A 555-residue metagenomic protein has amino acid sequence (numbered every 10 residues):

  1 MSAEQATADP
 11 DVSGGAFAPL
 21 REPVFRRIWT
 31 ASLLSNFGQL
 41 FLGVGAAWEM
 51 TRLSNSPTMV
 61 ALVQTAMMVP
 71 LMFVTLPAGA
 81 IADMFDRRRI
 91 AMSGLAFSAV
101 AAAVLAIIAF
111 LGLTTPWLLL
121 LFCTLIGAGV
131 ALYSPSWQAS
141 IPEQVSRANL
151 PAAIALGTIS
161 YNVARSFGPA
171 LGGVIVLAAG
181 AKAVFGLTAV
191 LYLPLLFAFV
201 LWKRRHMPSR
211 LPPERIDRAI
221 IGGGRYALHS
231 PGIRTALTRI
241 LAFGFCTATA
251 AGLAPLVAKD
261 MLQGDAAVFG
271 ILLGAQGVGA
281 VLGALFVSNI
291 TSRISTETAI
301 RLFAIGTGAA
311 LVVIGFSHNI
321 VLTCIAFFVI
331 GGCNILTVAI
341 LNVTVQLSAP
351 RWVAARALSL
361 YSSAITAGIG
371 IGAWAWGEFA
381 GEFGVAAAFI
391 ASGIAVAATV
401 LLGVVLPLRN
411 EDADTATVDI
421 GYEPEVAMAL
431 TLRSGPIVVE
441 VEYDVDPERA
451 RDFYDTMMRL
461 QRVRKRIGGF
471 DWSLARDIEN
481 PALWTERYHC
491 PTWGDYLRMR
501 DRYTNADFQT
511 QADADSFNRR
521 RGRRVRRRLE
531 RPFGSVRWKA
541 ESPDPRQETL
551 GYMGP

Functional and structural regions predicted by a protein language model:
S2-S13, V200-R225, E411-G421: Flexible cytoplasmic inter-helical loops of multi-pass small-molecule transporters
D9-P70, H229-G274: Helix-loop boundary and gating motifs at the non-cytosolic
V24-G43, M67-A82, D86-A101, L118-L177 (+7 more regions): Substrate-agnostic recognition of the 12-TM MFS/MFS-like secondary transporter fold
F73-P77, M84, I90, F97 (+7 more regions): C-terminal transmembrane bundle of multi-pass solute transporters/carriers
P116-C123, G127, A152-R205, L272-G274 (+4 more regions): Hydrophobic alpha-helical transmembrane segments
A139, E143, F185, A189-R215 (+2 more regions): Helix-loop junctions on the cytosolic side of multi-pass membrane transporters, especially the intracellular loop
E411, R462-D471, H489-V525, P555: An amphipathic, aromatic/His-enriched active-site/gating alpha helix that lines ligand/cofactor pockets
E448-W472: Short amphipathic alpha-helical segments
